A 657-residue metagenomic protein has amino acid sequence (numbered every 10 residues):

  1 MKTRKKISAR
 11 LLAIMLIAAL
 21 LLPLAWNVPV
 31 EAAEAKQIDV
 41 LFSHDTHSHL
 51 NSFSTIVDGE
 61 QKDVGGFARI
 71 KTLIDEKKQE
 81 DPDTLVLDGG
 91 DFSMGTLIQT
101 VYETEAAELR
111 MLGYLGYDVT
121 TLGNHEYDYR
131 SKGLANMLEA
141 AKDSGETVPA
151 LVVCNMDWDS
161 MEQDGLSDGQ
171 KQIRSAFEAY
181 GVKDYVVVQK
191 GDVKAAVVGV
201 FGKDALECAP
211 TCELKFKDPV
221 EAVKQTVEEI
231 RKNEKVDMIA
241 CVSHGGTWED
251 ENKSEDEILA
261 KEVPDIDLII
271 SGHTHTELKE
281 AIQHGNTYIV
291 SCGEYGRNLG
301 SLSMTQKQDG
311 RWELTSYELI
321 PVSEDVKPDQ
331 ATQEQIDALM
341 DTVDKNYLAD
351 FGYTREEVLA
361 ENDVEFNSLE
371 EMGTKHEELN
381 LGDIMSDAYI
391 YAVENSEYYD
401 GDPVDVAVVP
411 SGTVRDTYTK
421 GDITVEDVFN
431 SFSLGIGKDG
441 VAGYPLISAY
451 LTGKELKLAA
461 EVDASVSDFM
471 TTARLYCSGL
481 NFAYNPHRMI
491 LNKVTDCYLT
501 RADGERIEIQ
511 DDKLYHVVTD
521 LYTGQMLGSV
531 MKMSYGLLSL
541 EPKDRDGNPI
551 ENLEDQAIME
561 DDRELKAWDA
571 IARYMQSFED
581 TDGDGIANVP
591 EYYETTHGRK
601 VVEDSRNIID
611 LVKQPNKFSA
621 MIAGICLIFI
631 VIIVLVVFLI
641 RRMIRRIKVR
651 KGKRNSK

Functional and structural regions predicted by a protein language model:
K2-M15: Bacterial N-terminal signal peptides that target proteins for export
I14-P23: Bacterial N-terminal signal peptides
L22-A35: Sec-dependent signal peptide cleavage junction
A25-W26, V197, T315, I509: Short capping micro-motif at the N-terminus of alpha-helices
A32-D325, A388, S467, N655-K657: Acidic, metal/ion-coordinating pockets
E34-S43, S48-D63, F67-L73, Q79 (+3 more regions): Catalytic centers of hydrolytic enzymes
